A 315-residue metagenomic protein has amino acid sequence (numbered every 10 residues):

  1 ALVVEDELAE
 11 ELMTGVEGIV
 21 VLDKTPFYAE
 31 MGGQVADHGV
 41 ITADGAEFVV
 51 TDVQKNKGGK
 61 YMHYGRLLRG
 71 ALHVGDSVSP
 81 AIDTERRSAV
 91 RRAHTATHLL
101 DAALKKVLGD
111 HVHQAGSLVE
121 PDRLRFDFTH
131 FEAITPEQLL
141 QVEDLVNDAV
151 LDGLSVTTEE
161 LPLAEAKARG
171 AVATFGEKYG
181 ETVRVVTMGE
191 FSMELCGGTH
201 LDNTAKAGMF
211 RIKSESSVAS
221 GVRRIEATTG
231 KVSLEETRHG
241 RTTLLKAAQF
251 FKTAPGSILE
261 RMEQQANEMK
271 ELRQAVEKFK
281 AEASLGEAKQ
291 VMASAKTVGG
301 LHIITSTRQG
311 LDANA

Functional and structural regions predicted by a protein language model:
A1-A315: A glycine- and charged-residue-rich anion-binding loop/surface
